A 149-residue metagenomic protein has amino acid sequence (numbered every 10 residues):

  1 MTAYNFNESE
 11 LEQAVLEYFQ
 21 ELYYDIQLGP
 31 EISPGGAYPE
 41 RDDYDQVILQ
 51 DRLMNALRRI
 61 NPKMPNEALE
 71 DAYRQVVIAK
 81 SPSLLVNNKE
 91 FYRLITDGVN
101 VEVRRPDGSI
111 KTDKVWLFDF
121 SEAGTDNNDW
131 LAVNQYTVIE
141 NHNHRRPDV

Functional and structural regions predicted by a protein language model:
M1-V149: An alpha-helical interface "stripe"
